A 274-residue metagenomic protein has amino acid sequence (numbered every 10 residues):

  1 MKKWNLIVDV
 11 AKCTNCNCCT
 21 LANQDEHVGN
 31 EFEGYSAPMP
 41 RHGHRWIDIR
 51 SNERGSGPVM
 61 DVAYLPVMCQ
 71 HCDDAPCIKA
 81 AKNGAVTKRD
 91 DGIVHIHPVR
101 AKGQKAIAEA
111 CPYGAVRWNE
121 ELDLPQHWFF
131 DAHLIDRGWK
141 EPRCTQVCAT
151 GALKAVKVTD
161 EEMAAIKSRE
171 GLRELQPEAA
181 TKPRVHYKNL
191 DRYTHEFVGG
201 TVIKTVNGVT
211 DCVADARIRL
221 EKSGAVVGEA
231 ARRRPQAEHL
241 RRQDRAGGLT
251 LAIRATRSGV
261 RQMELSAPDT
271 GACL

Functional and structural regions predicted by a protein language model:
M1-E221, V226-V227: Non-ligating segments of multi-cofactor redox enzymes
A11, Q70, L240-Q243, R254: Surface-exposed loop and edge beta-strand positions of immunoglobulin-like domains
E120-L122, A231-P235, S266-C273: Short proline/glycine- and polar residue-rich coil/turn motifs
F130-I135, H239-G247: Signal that preferentially marks extracellular ectodomain short beta-strand elements of beta-sandwich modules
M163-S168, R233-R234, L251-R254, M263: Structured core of small recognition/catalytic domains
K182-K188, A267-L274: Extracellular beta-sheet/turn segments enriched in Thr/Pro/Gly and aliphatic residues
V213-A214, K222-D244: Short, acidic Ser/Thr/Gly-rich low-complexity loop/linker segments typical of extracellular and cell-surface proteins
Q243-C273: A short, solvent-exposed loop/turn motif at the edges and junctions of modular extracellular/periplasmic domains
